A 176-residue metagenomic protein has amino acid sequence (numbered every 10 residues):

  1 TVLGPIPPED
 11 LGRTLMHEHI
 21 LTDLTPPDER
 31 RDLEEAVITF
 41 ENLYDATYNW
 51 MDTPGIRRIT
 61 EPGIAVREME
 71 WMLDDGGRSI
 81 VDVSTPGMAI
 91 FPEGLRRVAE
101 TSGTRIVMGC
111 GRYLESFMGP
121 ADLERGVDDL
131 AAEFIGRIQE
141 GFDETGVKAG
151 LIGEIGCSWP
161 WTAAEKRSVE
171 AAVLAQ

Functional and structural regions predicted by a protein language model:
T1-L3: Short, Gly/Pro- and small/polar-rich lid/capping loops
I6-T14: Mature N-terminal segment immediately following signal peptide/propeptide cleavage in secreted/periplasmic
R13-T22, I80: Histidine-centered catalytic micro-motifs
H19-T60, C110-D128: Active-site gating loops and adjacent loop-to-helix segments of metal-dependent hydrolytic enzymes
T39-V66, V83-G87, F91, E154 (+1 more regions): Divalent metal-binding segments
P62-I64, S84-G94, E124-G136: Glycine-rich anion/phosphate-binding loops
V66-V81: Catalytic domains of carbohydrate-active enzymes, especially glycoside hydrolases
S79, R97-T101, R105-A175: Active-site gating/metal-coordination segments in enzymes
